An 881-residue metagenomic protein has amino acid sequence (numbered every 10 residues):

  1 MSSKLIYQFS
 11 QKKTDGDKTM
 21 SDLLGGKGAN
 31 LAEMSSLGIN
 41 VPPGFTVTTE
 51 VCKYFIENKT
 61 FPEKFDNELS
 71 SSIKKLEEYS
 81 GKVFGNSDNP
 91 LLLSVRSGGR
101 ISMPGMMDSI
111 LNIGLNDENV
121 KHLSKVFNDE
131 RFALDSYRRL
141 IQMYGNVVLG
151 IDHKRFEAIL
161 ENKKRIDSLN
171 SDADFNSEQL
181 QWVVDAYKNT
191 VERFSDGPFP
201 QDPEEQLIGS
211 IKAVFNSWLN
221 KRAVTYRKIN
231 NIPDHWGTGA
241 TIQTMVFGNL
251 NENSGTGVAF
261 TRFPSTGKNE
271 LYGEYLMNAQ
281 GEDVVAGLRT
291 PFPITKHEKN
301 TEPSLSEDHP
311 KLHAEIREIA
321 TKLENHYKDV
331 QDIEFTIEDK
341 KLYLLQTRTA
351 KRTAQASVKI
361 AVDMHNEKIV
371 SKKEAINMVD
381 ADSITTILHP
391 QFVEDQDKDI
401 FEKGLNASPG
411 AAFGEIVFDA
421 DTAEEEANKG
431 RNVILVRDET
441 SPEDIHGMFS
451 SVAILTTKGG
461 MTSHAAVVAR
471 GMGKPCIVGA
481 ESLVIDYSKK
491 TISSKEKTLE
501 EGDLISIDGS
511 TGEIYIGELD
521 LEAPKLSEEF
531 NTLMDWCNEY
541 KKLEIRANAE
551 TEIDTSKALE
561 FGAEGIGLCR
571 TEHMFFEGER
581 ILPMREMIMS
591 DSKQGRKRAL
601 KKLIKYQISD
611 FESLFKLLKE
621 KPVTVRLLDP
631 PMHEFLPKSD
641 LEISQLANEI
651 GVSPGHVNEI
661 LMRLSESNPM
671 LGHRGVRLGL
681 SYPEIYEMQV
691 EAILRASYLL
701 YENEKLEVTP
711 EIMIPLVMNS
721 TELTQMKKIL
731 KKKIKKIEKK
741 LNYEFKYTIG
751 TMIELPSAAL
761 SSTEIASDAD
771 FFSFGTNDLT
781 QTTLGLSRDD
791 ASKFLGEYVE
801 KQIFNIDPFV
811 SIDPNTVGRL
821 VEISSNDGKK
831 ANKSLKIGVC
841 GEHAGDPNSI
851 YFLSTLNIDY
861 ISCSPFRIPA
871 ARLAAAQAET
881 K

Functional and structural regions predicted by a protein language model:
M1-D399, E425, R431-I434, S441-H446 (+12 more regions): Nucleotide/phosphate-binding sheet-loop regions of phosphoryl- and nucleotidyl-transfer enzymes
K13, K18-S21, S408-S450, V817-K833: C-terminal accessory/binding modules appended to enzymatic or scaffolding proteins
F45, T457-G459, V478-E481, C569 (+2 more regions): Short beta->alpha connector loops at strand-helix junctions that form conserved, small/polar/Pro-enriched
R96, L526, W536-K881: Conserved alpha/beta-domain cores
R227-I229, I376-E426, N432-V433, E439 (+5 more regions): Long, charged amphipathic helices and adjacent flexible linkers at domain junctions
T241, V417, I434-V436, L455 (+3 more regions): Structural motif
V452-K458, C476, G838: A short, small-residue-rich loop immediately preceding and capping a beta-strand
S482-Y515, D520: S4-like RNA-binding module at protein N-termini
